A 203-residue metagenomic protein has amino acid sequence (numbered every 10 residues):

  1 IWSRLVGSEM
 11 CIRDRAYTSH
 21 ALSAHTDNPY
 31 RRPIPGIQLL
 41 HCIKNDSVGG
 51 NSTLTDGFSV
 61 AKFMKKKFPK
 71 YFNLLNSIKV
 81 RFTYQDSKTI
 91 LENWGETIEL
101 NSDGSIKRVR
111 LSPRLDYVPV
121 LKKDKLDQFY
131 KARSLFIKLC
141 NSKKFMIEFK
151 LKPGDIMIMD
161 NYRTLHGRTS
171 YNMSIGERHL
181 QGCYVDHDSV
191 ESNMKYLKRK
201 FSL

Functional and structural regions predicted by a protein language model:
I1-G7, I12: Single conserved hydrophobic/aromatic residue that forms the stacking wall/gate of nucleotide- or nucleobase-binding
R15-I37, I43: Phosphate/diphosphate-binding loops
Y17, R31-P33, S47-T53, G57 (+3 more regions): Short helix/loop capping segments that flank catalytic or ligand/cofactor-binding pockets
R32-D46, E99-N101, K131-I137, H187: Short, conserved beta-strand element in jelly-roll/cupin
Q38, K44, N51-E96: C-terminal amphipathic alpha-helical segment
G49-A61, V120-K152: A short beta-strand-loop-beta hairpin characteristic of the jelly-roll/cupin
R81-K122: Extended boundary segments
K138-L203: Catalytic core of Fe(II)/2-oxoglutarate
